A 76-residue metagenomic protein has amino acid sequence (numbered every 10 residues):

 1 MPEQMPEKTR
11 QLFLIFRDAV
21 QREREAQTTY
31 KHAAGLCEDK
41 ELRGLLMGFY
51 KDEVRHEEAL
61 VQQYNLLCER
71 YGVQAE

Functional and structural regions predicted by a protein language model:
M1-E76: Non-heme di-metal
